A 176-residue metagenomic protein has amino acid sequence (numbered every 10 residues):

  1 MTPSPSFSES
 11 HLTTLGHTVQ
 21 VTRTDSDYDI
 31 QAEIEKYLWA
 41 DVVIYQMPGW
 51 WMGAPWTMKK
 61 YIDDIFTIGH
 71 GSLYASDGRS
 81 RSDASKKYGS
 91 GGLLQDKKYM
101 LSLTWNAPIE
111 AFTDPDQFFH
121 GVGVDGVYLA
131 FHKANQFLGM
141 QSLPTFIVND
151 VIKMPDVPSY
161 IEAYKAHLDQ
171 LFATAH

Functional and structural regions predicted by a protein language model:
M1-L15, P158, A166-H167: N-terminal beta1-alpha1 ligand-phosphate binding loop
P3, W56-K60, S159: Generic recognition of short, well-ordered alpha-helical segments
F7, G16, G78-S82: Charged, glycine/proline-rich intrinsically disordered loops and linkers
S8-H17, N135-Q141: Short helix-loop-beta junction
T14-D27, F146-N149: A short beta-strand-loop structural module common to alpha/beta enzyme folds
Q20-T22, I44, M100-S102, L143-F146: Hydrophobic/aromatic beta-strand patches that form the interior of the parallel beta-sheet core in alpha/beta enzyme
D29-F131: Helix-loop-strand module that forms the ligand-binding subsite of alpha/beta enzymes
F118-H176: Glycine-rich phosphate/pyrophosphate-binding loop and the adjoining helix
